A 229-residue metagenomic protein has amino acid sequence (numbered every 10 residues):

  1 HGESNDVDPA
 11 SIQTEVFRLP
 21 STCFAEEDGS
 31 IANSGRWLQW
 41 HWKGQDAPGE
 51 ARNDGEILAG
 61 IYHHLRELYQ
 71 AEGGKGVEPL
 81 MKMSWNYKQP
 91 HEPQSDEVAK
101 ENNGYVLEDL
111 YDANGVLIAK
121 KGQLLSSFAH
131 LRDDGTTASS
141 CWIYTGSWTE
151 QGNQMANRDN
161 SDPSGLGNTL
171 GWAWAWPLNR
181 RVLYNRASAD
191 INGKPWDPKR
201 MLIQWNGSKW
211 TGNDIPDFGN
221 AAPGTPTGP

Functional and structural regions predicted by a protein language model:
H1-N103, E108-Y111, G115-V116, G122 (+3 more regions): Non-catalytic alpha/beta scaffold blocks inside enzyme catalytic domains
